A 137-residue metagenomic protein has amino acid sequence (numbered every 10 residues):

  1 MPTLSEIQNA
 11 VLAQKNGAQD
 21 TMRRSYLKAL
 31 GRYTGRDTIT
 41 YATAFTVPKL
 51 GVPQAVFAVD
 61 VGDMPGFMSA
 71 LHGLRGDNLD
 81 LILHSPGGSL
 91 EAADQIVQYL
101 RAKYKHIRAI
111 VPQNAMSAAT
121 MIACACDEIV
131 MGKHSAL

Functional and structural regions predicted by a protein language model:
M1-L137: Terminal-region recognition feature
